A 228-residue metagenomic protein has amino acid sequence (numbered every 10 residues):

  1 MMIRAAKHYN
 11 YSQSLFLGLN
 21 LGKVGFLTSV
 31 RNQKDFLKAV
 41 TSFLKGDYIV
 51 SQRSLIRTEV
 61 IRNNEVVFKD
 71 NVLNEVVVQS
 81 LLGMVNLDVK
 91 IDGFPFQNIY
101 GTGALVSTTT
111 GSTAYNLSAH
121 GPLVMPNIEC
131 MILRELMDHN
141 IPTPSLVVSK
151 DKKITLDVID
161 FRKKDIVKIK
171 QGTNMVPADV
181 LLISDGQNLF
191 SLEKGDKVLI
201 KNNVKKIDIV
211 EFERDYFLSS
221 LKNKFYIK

Functional and structural regions predicted by a protein language model:
M1-G18, L27-V30: Glycine-rich phosphate/dinucleotide-binding loop and adjoining beta-alpha-beta core of small-molecule
Y9-S14, N32-K38, A119-E129: A glycine- and small-aliphatic-rich helix-loop capping segment at beta-alpha/alpha-beta transitions that lines
L21-V24, D138: Short, acidic/turn-prone active-site loops that include or flank metal/cofactor- and phosphate-binding residues
K23-T102: Catalytic core of DAGKc-family lipid kinases
Q52-I56, V72-N74, G83-L87, T102-A104 (+5 more regions): A generic structural signal for short beta-strands and their flanking turns/coil linkers
D70, V78-Q79, I91-P95, S145-K228: ATP/nucleoside-binding phosphotransfer catalytic cores, i.e., glycine-rich phosphate-binding loops
Q97, T102, V106-T143: Gly/Ser/Thr-rich active-site loops/lids in small-molecule metabolic enzymes that frequently grip phosphoryl groups
